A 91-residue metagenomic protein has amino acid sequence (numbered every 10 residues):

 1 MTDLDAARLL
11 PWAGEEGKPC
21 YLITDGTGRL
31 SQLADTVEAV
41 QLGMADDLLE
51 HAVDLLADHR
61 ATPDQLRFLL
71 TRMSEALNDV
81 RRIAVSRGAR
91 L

Functional and structural regions predicted by a protein language model:
M1-K18: Short, charged/polar N-terminal "headpieces" of proteins
T2, T24-T27, T36, T62 (+1 more regions): Residue-identity detector for threonine
E15, A34-L42, P63-L70: Amphipathic, non-membrane alpha-helical segments in soluble helical-bundle scaffolds
P19-L55: A short, structured beta-strand/loop element
L55-L91: Short, compact, well-ordered microdomains
